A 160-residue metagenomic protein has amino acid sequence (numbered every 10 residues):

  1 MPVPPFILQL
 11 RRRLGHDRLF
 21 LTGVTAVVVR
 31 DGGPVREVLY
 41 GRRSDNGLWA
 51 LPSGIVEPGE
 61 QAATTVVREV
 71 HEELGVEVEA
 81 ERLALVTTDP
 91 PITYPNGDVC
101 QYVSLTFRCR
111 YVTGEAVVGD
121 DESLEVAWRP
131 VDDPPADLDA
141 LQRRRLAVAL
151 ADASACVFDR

Functional and structural regions predicted by a protein language model:
M1-T25: Acidic, metal-coordinating catalytic segment for phosphate/diphosphate chemistry, firing primarily on the Nudix
I7-L10, A147-R160: Acidic/histidine-enriched, glycine/proline-rich intrinsically disordered or flexible terminal extensions
L21, S44-N46, L51, V78 (+1 more regions): Short connector loops at helix/strand junctions that flank enzyme active sites, especially segments positioning acidic
G23-A50: Short, contiguous, helix-prone interaction/anchoring segments in small proteins
T25, W49, I55-V56, Q61: Gly/Ser/Thr-rich beta-alpha loop segments that engage phosphate groups in nucleotides
V29-D31, L83-T88: Residue-level recognition of beta-strand microenvironments
E37, E79-R82: Short acidic capping loops at alpha-helix termini that bridge into adjacent secondary structure
V56-A80, T87-R144, D159-R160: Unchanged
